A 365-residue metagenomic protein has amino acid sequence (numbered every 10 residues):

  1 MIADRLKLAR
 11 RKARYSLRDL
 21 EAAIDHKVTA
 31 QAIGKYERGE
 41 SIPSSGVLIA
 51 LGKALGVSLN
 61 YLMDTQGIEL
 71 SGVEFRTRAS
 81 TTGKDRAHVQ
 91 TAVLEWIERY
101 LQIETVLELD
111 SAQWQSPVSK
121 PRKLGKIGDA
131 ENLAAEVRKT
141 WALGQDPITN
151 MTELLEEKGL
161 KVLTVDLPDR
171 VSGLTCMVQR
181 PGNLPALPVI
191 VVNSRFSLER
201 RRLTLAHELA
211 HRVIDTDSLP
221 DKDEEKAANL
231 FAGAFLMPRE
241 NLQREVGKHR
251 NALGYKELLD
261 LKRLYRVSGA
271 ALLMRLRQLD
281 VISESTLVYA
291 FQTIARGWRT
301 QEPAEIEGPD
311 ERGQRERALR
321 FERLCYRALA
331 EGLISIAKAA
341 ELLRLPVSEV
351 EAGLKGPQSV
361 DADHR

Functional and structural regions predicted by a protein language model:
M1-R365: Active-site hotspot residues in diverse enzymes, especially metal/ion-binding acidic/histidine motifs
